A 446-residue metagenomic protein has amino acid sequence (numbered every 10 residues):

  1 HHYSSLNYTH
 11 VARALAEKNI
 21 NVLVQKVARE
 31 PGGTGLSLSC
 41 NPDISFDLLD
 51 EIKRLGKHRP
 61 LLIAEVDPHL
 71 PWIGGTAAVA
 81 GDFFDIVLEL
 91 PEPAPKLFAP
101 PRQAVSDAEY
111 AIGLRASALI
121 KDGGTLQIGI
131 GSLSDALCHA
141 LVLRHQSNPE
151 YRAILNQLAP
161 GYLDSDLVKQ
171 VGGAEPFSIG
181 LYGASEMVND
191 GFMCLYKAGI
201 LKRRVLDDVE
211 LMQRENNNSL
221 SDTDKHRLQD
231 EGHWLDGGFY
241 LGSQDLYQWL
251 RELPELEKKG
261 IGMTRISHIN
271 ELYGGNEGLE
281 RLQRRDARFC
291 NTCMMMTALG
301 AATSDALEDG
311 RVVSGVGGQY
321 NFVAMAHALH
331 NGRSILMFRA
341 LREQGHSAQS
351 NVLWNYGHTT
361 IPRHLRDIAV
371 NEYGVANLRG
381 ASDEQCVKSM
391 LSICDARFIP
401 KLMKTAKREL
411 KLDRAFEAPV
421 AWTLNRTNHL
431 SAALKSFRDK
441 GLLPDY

Functional and structural regions predicted by a protein language model:
H1-Y446: Conserved alpha/beta enzyme-core scaffold
